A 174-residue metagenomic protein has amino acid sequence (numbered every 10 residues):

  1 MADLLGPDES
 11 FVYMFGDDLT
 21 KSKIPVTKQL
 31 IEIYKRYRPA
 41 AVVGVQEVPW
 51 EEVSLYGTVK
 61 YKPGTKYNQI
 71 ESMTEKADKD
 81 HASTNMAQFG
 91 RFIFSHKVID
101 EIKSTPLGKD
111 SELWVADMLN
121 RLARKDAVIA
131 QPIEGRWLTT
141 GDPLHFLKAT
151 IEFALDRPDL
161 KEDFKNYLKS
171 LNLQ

Functional and structural regions predicted by a protein language model:
M1-P63, F94, I102-T105: Conserved beta-loop-beta/alpha segment of the NTase-like Rossmann-fold superfamily that binds/positions NTPs
F11-V12, I31, K35, G64-N166: Catalytic-core segments of class I nucleotidyltransferases/pyrophosphorylases that form NMP-activated intermediates
F164-Q174: Intrinsic disorder at enzyme termini
